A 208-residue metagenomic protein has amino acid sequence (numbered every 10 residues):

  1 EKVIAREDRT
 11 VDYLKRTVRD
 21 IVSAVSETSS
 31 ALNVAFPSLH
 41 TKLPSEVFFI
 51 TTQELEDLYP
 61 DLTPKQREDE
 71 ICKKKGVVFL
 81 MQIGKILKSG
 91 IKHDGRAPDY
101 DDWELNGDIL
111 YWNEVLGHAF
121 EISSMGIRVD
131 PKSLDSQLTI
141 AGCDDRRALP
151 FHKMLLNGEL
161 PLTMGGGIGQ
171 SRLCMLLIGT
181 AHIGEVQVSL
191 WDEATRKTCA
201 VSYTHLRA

Functional and structural regions predicted by a protein language model:
I4, R19-N33, K88, L177-H182: Hydrophobic/aromatic-lined pockets within catalytic cores
I4-D12: Inter-helical turn/loop segments and adjacent helix faces that build the functional surface of alpha-helical bundle
D12, R16-R19, S23-E27, K153 (+2 more regions): A broad, structural surface signal
V18-I83: Loop-centered beta-sheet repeat module
L55-Y203: A translation/RNA-centric and nucleic-acid-associated enzymatic feature enriched in Class II aminoacyl-tRNA synthetases
T204-A208: Conserved small/polar residues in nucleotide/adenosyl-binding loops
